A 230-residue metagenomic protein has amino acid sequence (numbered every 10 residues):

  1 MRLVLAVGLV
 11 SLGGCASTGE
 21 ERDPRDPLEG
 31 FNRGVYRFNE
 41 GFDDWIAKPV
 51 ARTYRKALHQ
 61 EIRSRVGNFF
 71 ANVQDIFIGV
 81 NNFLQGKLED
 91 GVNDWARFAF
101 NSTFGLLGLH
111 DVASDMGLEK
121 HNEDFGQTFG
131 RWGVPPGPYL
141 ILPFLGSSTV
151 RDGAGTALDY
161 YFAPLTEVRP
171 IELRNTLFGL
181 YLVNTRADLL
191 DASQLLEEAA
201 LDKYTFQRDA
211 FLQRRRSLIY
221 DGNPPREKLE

Functional and structural regions predicted by a protein language model:
M1-V4: Bacterial N-terminal signal peptides that target proteins for export
S11-G14: C-terminal motif of bacterial Sec signal peptides marking the signal peptidase cleavage site
G19-R22, Q127, W132-E230: A structured, mid-to-C-terminal "fold-capping" secondary-structure block
D23-I46: Post-signal peptide N-terminal segment of mature Sec-exported envelope proteins
W45, V50-E61: Membrane interface segments of multi-pass transport proteins and intramembrane proteases
S64: A small/polar active-site loop signature that marks catalytic segments
G67-F69: Beta-rich strand-turn-strand
N72-V150: Mid-length scaffold segments of soluble, non-membrane domains
